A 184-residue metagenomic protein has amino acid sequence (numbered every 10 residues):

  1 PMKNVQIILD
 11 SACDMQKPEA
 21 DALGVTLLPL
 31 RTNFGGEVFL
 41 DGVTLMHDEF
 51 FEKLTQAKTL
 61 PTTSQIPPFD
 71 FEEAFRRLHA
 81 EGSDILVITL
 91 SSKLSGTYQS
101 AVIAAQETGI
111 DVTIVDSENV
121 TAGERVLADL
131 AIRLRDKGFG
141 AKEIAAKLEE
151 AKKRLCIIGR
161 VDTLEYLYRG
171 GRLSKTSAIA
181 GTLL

Functional and structural regions predicted by a protein language model:
N4-Q6, S11-T26, R31, L94-T113 (+1 more regions): Mixed-charge interfacial surface used for oligomerization/domain docking and macromolecular partner engagement
Q6-Q65: N-terminal glycine-rich anion-binding loop in soluble enzyme alpha/beta folds
D41, L45, I66-F69, Q99 (+2 more regions): Residues at secondary-structure transition points
G42, T59, T63-P67, T89 (+3 more regions): Catalytic cores of large soluble enzymes that bind and process phosphate-bearing ligands
K53-A57, G82-V87, Q106-S117: Glycine/charged-rich beta-loop-alpha catalytic/anionic-binding loops adjacent to active sites
A57-T59, Q65-S92, Q99-S100, A145 (+1 more regions): Glycine-rich phosphate- or other oxyanion-binding loops that anchor nucleotides, phosphorylated ligands
